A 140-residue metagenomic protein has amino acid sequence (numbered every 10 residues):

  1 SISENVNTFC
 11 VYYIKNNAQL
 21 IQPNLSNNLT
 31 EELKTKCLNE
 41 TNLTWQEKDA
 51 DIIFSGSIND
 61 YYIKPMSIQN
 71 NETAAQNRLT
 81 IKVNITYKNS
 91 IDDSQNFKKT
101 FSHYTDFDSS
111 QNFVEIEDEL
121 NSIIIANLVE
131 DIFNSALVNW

Functional and structural regions predicted by a protein language model:
S1-N42, E47, N134-W140: A structural "domain/chain start" motif
T8, D51-I53, K98: A residue-level signal for beta-strand positions that form part of recognition/binding surfaces within mature
K15-Q22, Q111-E119: Second-shell loop/turn segments in exported
N39-W45, I53-N96, Y104-D118, A126: Surface-exposed short loop/turn segments
E117-W140: Compositionally biased, intrinsically disordered linkers/stalks adjacent to structured regions
